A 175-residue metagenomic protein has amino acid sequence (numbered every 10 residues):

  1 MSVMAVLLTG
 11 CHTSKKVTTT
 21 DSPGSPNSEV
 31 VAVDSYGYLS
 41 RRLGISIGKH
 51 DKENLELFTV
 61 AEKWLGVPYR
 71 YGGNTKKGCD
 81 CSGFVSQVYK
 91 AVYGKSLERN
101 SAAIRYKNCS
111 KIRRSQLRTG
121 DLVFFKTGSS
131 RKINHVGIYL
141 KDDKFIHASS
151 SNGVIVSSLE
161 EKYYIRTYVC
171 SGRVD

Functional and structural regions predicted by a protein language model:
M1-S2: Sec-dependent signal peptide recognition, specifically the positively charged N-region followed immediately by
V6-G10: C-terminal motif of bacterial Sec signal peptides marking the signal peptidase cleavage site
H12-V31, G37, R41-I45, K111-I112 (+3 more regions): Aromatic- and glycine-rich peptidoglycan recognition patches
S28-N74: Post-signal-peptide N-terminal segment of Sec-exported extracytoplasmic proteins
G44-G48, V67-T119: Catalytic cysteine-centered active-site loop
L55-K63, G83-Q87, A91, R118 (+1 more regions): Solvent-exposed, polar/charged alpha-helical surfaces in well-ordered, non-transmembrane soluble domains, broadly
G120-L122, D143: Structural motif
